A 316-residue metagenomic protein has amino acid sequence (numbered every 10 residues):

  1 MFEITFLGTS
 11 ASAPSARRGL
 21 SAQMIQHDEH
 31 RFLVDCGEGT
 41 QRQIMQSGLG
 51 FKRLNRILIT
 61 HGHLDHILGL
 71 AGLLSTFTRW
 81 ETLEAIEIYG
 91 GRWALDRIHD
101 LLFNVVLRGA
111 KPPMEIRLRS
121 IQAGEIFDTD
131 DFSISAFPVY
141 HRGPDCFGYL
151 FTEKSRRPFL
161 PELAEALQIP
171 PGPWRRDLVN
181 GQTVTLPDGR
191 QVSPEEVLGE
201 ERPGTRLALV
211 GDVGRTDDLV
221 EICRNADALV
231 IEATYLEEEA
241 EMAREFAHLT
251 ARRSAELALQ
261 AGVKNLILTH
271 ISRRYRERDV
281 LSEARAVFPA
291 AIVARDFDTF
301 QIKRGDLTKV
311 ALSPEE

Functional and structural regions predicted by a protein language model:
M1-S47, A85, G148-F151, G199-V210 (+1 more regions): Conserved beta-strand hairpin/beta-sheet module of binuclear metal-dependent hydrolase folds, prominently
T5, Y89, R117-Q122, S135-F137 (+1 more regions): General small-molecule cofactor/ligand-binding pocket signal
S15-A16, F132-L209, V213-E221, A228: Active-site-proximal loop/helix segment associated with metal-binding centers of metalloenzymes
D28, R53-L54, W80-A85, Q260-I267: Short, surface-exposed connector motifs at secondary-structure boundaries
V34-G37, L54-G62, G91, L207-V213 (+3 more regions): Active-site neighborhood of phospho(di)ester-bond hydrolases with catalytic His/Asp-centered motifs
E38-Y89, S120: Active-site metal-binding motif and surrounding structural segment of the metallo-beta-lactamase
T82-S120: Active-site neighborhood of divalent metal-dependent phosphoester bond hydrolases
T216-E316: Binuclear metal-ion centers of metallo-dependent hydrolases, dominated by the metallo-beta-lactamase
